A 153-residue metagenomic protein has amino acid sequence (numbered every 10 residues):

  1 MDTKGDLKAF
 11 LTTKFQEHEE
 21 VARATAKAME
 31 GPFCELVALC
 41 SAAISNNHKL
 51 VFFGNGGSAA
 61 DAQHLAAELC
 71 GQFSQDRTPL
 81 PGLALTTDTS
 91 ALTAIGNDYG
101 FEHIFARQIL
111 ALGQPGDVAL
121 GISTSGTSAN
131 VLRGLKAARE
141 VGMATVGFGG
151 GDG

Functional and structural regions predicted by a protein language model:
M1-A28: Generic N-terminal amphipathic, Lys/Arg-enriched alpha-helix
R23-G31, A119-S128: Short, glycine-rich nucleotide/cofactor-binding loops
L39-G113: Glycine-rich, small/polar surface segments that engage phosphate groups of diverse ligands
N46, V141-G142: Helix C-cap/helix->beta junction micro-motif
S58-Q63, T127-G134: Short glycine/serine/threonine-rich phosphate/pyrophosphate-binding segments that cradle anionic phosphate groups
C70, L135-V141: Surface-exposed amphipathic alpha-helices with a cationic face
T86, S123, G149: Short beta-strand/turn micro-motifs composed of small residues that flank or help shape donor/cofactor-binding pockets
G147-G153: Short, glycine/polar-rich helix-capping loops at beta-to-alpha or helix-loop-helix junctions that flank or form
